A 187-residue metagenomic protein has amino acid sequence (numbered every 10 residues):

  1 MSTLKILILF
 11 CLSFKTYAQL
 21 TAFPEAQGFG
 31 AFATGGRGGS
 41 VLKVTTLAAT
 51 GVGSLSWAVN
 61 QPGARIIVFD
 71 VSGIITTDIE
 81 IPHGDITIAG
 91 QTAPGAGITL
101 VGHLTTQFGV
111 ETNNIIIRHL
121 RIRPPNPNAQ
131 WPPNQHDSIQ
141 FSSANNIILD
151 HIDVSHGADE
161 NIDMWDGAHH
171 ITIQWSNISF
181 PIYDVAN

Functional and structural regions predicted by a protein language model:
M1-Q19: Bacterial Sec-dependent N-terminal signal peptides
F23-I67: Acidic Gly/Asp/Thr-rich repetitive segments characteristic of extracellular carbohydrate-active and adhesion proteins
T46, I98-L100, V185-N187: Blade-edge beta-strand/turn elements of extracellular beta-propeller and related beta-sheet repeat scaffolds
S56-G63, G73-A89, A96-R118, P124-N145 (+1 more regions): Extracellular beta-strand-rich solenoid/capping regions of secreted or surface-exposed proteins that bind or remodel
H136, L149, D159-N161: Conserved positions at the start
N161-N187: Solenoidal tandem-repeat scaffolds enriched in leucines and small polar residues
